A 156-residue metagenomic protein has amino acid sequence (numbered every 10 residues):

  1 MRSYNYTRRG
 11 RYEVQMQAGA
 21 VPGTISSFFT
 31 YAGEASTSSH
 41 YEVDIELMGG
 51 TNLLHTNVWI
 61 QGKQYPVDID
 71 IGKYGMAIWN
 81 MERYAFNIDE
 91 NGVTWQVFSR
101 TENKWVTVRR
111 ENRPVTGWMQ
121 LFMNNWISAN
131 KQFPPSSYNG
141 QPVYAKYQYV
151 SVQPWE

Functional and structural regions predicted by a protein language model:
M1, K63-I69, F133-V143: Short, polar loop/linker segments at the starts of domains and inter-domain junctions
M1-H55: Secretory/extracellular carbohydrate-interaction modules and structurally similar beta-sandwich "look-alikes"
M1-N5, D68-G75, R110-N112: Beta-strand-rich interaction surfaces with strong enrichment in secreted/lumenal proteins
A18, A32, L47, I88 (+2 more regions): Short beta-strand segments enriched in hydrophobic/aromatic residues within well-folded beta-rich domains
G19-G23, G33-S36, G50-N52, K63-Y65 (+3 more regions): Solvent-exposed loop/turn segments at secondary-structure junctions within structured extracellular/periplasmic domains
I60-R83: Short, aromatic/His-centered strand-loop micro-motif at the edge of beta-sheets
A77, T94-W155: Aromatic sugar-binding interfaces of carbohydrate-active proteins
I78-T94: Localized edge beta-strand/strand-to-loop motifs within extracellular or lumenal beta-rich domains
